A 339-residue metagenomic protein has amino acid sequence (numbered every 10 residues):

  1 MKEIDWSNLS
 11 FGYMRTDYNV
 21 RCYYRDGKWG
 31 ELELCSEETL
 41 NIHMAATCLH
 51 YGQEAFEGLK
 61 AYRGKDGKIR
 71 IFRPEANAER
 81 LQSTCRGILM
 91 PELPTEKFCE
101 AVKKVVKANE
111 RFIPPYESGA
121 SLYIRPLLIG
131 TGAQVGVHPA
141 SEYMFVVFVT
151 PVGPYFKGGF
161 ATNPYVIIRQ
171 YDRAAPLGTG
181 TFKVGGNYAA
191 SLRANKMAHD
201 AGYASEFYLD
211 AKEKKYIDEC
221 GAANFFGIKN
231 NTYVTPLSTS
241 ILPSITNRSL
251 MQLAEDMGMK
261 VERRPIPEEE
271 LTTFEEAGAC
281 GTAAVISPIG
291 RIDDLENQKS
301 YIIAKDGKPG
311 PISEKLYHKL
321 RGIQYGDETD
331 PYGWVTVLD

Functional and structural regions predicted by a protein language model:
M1-V105, L127, Q134-D339: Helix-start/capping segments and mature chain N-termini
K97, V105-G119: Charged, gly/pro-rich active-site loop segments
P115-I129: Extended, Lys/Arg-enriched charged tracts that mediate electrostatic binding to polyanionic substrates
